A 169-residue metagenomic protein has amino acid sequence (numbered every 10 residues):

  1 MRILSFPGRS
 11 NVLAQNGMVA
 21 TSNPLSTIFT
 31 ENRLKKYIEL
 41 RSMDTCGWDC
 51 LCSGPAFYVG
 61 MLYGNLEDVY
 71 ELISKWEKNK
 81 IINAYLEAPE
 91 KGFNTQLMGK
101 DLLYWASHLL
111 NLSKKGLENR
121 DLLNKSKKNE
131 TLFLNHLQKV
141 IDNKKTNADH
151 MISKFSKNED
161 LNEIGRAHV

Functional and structural regions predicted by a protein language model:
M1-R166: C-terminal accessory/tail domains of diverse enzymes
